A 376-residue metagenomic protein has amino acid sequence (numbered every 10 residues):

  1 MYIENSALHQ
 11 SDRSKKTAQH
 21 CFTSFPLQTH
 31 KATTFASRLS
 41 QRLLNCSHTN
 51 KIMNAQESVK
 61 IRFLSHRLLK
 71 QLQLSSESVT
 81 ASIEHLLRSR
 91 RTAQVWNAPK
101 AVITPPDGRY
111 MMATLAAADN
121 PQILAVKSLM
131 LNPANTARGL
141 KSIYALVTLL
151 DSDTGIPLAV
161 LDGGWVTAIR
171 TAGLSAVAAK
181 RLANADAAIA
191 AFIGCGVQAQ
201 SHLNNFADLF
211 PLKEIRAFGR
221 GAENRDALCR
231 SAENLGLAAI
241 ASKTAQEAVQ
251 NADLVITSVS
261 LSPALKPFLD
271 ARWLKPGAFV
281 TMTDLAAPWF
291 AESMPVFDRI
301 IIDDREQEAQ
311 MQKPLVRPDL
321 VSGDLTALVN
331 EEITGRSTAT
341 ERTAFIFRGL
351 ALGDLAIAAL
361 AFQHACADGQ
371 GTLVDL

Functional and structural regions predicted by a protein language model:
Y2, F22-F25, F35: Aromatic (phenylalanine/tyrosine) cluster motif
Y2-N5, H9-D12, H20, H30 (+1 more regions): Intrinsic-disorder-associated, low-complexity terminal segments enriched in Asp/Asn/His/Tyr and depleted of Lys/Arg
L39, C46-T167, A176, A183-D186 (+3 more regions): N-terminal ligand-binding/catalytic initiation module
S175, D186-A207, G219-N224: Glycine-rich adenosine-cofactor-binding loop
F210-S231: NAD(P)-binding Rossmann-fold cofactor-contacting core
L237-L315: Rossmann-like adenosine-cofactor binding region
A287-L376: Adenosine-phosphate binding glycine-rich loop
